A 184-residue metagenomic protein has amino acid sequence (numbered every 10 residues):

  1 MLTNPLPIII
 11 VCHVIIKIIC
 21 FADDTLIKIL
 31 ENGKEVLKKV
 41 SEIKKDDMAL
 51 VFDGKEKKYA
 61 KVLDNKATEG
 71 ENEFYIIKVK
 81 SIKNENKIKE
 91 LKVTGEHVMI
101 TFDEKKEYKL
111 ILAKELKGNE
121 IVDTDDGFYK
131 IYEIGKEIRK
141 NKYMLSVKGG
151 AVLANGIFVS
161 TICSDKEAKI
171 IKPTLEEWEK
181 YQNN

Functional and structural regions predicted by a protein language model:
M1-I18, D23: Nucleotidyl polymerases of mobile genetic elements and RNA viruses
C20-N184: HINT/intein-family self-processing domains that catalyze protein splicing or autoproteolytic maturation of precursor
